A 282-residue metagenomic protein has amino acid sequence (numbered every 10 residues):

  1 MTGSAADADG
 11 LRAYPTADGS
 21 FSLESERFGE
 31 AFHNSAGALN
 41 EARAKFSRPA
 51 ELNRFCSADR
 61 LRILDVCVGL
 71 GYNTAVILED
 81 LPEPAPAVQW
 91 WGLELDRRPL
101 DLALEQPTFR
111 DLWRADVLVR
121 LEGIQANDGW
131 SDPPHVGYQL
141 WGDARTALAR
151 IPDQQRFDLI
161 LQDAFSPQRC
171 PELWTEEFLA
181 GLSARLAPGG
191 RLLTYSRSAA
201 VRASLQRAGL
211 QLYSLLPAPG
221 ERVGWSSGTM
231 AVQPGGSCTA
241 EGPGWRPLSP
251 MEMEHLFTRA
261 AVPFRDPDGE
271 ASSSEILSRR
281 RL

Functional and structural regions predicted by a protein language model:
T2-V66, L70-D80: Class I S-adenosylmethionine
D9-Y14, W130-P133, S227-L282: SAM/dcSAM-binding transferase cores
L52-Q155, L161, E176, A208 (+1 more regions): The AdoMet/dcAdoMet-binding core of the Class I SAM-like
F157-L173: A short SAM/SAH-binding and catalytic strip from SAM-dependent methyltransferases
L159-L161, P188-S196: Conserved beta-strand signature within the Rossmann-like core of class I S-adenosyl-L-methionine
E172-G189: A short glycine-rich, Lys/Arg-flanked "PGG" loop and its adjoining helix->strand segment in the class I
R202-S227: Conserved Class I S-adenosyl-L-methionine
